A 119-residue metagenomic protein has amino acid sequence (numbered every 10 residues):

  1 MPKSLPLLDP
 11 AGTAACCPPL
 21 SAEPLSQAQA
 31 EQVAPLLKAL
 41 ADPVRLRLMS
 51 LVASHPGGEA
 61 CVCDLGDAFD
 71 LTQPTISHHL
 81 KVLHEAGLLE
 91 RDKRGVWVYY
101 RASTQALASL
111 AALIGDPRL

Functional and structural regions predicted by a protein language model:
M1-L40, A86: N-terminal leader segment of winged-helix/HTH proteins
Q27, E31-T72, R94, V98-Q105: N-terminal helix-turn-helix DNA-binding core of bacterial DNA-binding proteins
V52, L113-I114: Residue-level signal for well-ordered alpha-helical positions
D67, H78, H84-E85: Alpha-helical residues within the helix-turn-helix
P74-T75, L80-K81, V98: Recognition helix of helix-turn-helix DNA-binding domains
G87-E90, G95-V96, A111-L113: Short, Lys/Arg-enriched C-terminal cap helix and immediately downstream tail that follows
R118-L119: A common structural junction motif
